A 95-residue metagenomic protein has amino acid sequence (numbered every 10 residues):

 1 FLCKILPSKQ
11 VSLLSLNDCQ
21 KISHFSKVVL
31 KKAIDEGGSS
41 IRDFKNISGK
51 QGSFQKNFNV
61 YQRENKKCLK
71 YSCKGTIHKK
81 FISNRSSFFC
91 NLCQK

Functional and structural regions predicted by a protein language model:
F1-K95: Basic, nucleic-acid-binding surfaces and adjacent catalytic neighborhoods in DNA/RNA-processing proteins
